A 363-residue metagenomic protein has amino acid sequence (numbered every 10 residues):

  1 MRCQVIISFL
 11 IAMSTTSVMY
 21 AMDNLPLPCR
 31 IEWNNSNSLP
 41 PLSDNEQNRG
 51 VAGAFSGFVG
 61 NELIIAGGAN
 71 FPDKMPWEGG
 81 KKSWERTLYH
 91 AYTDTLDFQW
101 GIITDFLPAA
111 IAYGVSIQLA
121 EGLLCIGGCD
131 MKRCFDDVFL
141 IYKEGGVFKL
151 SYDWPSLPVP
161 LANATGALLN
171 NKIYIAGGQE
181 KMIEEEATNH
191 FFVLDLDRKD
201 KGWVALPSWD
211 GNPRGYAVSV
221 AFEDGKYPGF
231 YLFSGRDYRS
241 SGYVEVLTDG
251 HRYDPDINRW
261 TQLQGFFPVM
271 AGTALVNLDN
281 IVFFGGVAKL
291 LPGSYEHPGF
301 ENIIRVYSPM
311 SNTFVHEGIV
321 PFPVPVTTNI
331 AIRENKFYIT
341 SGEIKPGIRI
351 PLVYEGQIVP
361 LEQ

Functional and structural regions predicted by a protein language model:
M1-P26: Bacterial Sec-dependent N-terminal signal peptides
A21-Q363: Kelch-like beta-propeller repeat domains
